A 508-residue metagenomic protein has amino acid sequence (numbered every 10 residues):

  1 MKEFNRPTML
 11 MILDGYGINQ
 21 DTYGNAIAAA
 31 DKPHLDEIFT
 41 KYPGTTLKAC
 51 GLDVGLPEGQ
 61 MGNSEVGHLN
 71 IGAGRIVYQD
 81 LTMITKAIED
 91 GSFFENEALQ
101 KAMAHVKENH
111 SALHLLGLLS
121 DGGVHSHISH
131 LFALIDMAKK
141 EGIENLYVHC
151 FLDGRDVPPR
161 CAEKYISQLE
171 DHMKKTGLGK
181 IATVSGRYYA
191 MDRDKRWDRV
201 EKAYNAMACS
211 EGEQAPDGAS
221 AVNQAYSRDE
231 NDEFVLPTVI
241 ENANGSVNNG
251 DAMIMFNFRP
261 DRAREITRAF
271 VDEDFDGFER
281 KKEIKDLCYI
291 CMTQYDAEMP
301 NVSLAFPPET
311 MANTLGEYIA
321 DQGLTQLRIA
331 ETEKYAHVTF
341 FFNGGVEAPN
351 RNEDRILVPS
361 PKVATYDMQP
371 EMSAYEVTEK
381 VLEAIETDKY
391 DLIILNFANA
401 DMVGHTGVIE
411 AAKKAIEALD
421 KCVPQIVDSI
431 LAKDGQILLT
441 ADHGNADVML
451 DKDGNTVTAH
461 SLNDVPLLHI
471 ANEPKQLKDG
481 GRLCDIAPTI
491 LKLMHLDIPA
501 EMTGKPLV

Functional and structural regions predicted by a protein language model:
M1-V508: Feature captures the catalytic ectodomains and active-site-proximal regions of enzymes that hydrolyze or transfer
